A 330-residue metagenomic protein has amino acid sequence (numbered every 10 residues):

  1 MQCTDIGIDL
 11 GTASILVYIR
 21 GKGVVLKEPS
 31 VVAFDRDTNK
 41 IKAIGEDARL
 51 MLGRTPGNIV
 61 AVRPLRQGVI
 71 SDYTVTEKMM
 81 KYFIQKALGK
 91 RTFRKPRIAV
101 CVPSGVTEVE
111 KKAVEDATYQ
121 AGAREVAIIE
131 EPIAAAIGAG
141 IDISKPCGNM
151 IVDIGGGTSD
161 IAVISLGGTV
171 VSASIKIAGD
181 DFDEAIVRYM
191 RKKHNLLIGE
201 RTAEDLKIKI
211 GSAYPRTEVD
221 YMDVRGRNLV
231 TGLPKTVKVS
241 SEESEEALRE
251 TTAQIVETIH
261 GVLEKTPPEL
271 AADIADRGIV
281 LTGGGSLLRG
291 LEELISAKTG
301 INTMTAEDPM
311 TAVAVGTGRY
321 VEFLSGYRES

Functional and structural regions predicted by a protein language model:
M1-I154, A162-V280, S286-S330: Nucleotide/phosphate-binding catalytic cleft detector across ATP-hydrolyzing and phosphate-transferring enzymes
